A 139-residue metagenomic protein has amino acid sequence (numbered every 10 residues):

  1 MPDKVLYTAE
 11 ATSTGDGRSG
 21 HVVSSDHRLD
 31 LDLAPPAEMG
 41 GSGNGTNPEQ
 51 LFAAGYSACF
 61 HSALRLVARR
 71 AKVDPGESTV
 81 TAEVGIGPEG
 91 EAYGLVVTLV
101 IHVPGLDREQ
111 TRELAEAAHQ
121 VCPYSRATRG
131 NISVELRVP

Functional and structural regions predicted by a protein language model:
M1-A54, H61-P139: Extended beta-strand/beta-hairpin segments
